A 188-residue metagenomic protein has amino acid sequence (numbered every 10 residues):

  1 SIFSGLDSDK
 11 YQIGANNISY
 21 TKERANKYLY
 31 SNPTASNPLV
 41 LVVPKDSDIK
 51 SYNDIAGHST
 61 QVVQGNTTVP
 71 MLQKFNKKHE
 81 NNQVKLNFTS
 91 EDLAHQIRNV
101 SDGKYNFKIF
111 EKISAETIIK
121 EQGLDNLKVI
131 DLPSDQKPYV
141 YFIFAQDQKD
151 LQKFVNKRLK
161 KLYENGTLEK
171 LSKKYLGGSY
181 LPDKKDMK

Functional and structural regions predicted by a protein language model:
S1-D54, P133: Acidic, polar ligand-binding/catalytic clefts
S1-I2, Y20, T67-T68, S114-A115 (+1 more regions): Alpha-helix capping/helix-boundary segments
S1-Q12, K27, N53-D54, E91-S114 (+1 more regions): Short helices/loops that flank or line small-molecule/ion binding pockets
D7, Y11, D46, T60 (+7 more regions): Sec-exported extracytoplasmic/periplasmic mature domains
N16-N26, M71-K74, S101-D102, N106-Q136: A ligand-binding cleft/hinge motif common to bilobed small-molecule-binding domains
A35-V43, K120-K160, L176-K188: Periplasmic-binding protein-like
I49, N53-T67, Y141-S179: Extended ligand-binding regions for polar small-molecule ligands
T68-S90, I119-L124: Ligand-binding cleft/hinge of the Venus flytrap
